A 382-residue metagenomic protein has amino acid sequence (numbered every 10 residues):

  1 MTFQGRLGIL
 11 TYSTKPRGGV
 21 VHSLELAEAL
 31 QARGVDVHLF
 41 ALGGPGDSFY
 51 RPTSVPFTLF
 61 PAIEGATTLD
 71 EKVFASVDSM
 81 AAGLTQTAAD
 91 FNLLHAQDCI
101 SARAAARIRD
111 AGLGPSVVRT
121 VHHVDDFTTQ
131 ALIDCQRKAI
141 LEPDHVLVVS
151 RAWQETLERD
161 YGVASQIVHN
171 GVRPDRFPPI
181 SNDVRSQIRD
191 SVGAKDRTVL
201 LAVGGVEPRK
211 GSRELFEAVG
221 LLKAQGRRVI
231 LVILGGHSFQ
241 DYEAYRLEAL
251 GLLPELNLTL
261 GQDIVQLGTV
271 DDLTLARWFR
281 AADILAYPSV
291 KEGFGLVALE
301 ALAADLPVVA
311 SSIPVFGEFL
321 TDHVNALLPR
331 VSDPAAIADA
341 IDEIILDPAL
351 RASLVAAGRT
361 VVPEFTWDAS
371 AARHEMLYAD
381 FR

Functional and structural regions predicted by a protein language model:
F3, I9-P16, L24, E28-A75: N-terminal strand-loop element at the rim of the active site of nucleotide-sugar-dependent glycosyltransferases
G8, A194-K210, F216-V219, V232: Conserved donor-binding/catalytic core segment of Leloir-type glycosyltransferases
A96-S101, V121: Short His-centered aromatic/hydrophobic patch
R246-L273: Nucleotide-activated donor-binding/catalytic signature segment of Leloir-type glycosyltransferases, i.e., the conserved
T269, D322-H323, L327-P334, E343-A349: Conserved acidic donor-binding segment of nucleotide-sugar-dependent glycosyltransferases
T269, R277-A282: Short alpha-helical donor nucleotide-sugar binding micro-motif in glycosyltransferases
V290: Aromatic "clamp/platform" in nucleotide-sugar-dependent glycosyltransferases that forms part of the donor/acceptor
A298, P307-A310, L320: Short hydrophobic beta-strand element within catalytic cores of glycosyltransferases and related nucleotide-activated
